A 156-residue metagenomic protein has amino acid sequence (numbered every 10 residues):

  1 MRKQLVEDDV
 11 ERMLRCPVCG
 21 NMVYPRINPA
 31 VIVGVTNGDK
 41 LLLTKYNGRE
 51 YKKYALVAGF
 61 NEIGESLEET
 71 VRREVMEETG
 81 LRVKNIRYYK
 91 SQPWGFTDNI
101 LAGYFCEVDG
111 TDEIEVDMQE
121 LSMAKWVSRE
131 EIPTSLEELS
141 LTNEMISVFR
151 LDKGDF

Functional and structural regions predicted by a protein language model:
M1-K3, G20: Cys/His-coordinated zinc-binding microdomains
E7, Y51-Y54, F96, D117-F156: Nudix hydrolase/Nudix homology domain
E11-L56, F60-N61, R82-R87, C106-G110: N-terminal strand-loop-strand
V31, A102, S122: Change "...and in nucleic-acid phosphodiester-cleaving endonucleases..." to "...and in nucleic-acid processing enzymes
Y51, E77, K90-P93, T111 (+1 more regions): Accessory, usually C-terminal, subdomains that scaffold auxiliary metal cofactors
V57, V71, V75: Hydrophobic alpha-helical positions that pack around
I63, L67: Glycine-rich phosphate/ribose-binding loops and adjacent secondary-structure elements that form binding surfaces
Q92-E115: Active-site-adjacent beta-strand/loop module that shapes the phosphate/pyrophosphate-binding cleft
